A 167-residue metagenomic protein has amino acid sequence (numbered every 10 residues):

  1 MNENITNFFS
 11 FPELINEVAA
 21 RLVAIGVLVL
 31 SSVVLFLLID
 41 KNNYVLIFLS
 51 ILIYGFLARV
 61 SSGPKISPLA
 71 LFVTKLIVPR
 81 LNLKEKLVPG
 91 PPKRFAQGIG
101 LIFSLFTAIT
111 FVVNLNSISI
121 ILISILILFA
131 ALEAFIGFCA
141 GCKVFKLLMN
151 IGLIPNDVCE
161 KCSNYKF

Functional and structural regions predicted by a protein language model:
M1-F167: Membrane-interfacial helix-loop segments of redox and metal-homeostasis proteins, especially TM-loop-TM junctions
